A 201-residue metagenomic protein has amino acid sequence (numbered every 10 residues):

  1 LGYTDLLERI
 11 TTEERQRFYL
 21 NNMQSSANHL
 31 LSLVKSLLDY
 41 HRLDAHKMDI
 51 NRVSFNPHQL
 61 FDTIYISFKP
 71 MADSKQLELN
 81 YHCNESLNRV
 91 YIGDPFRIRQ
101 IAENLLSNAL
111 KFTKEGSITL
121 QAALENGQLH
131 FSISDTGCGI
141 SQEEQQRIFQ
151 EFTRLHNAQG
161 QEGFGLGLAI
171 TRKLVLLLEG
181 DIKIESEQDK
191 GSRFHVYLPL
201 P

Functional and structural regions predicted by a protein language model:
E8-E14: Short acidic helix/loop segment immediately C-terminal to the autophosphorylated histidine in two-component histidine
S25-L30: Short alpha-helical segment of the dimerization/phosphotransfer core of two-component systems
H41-R52: Helix-loop junction within the histidine kinase core
P70, C138-G139: Glycine-rich G1-box
A109-L110: Short helix-loop "hinge" at the ATP-lid/N-box region of the Bergerat-fold HATPase_c
I140-F152: Short conserved segment of the HATPase_c
